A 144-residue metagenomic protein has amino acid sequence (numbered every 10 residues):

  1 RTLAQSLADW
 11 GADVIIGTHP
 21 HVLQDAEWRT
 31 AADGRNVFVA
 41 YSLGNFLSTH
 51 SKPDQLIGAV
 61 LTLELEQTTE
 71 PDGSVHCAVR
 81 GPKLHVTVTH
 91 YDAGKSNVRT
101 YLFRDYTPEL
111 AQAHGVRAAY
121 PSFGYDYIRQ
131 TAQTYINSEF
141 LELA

Functional and structural regions predicted by a protein language model:
R1-V60: Conserved beta-sheet core of the metallophosphoesterase superfamily
L56-A144: A short C-terminal boundary segment appended to hydrolase-like catalytic domains
